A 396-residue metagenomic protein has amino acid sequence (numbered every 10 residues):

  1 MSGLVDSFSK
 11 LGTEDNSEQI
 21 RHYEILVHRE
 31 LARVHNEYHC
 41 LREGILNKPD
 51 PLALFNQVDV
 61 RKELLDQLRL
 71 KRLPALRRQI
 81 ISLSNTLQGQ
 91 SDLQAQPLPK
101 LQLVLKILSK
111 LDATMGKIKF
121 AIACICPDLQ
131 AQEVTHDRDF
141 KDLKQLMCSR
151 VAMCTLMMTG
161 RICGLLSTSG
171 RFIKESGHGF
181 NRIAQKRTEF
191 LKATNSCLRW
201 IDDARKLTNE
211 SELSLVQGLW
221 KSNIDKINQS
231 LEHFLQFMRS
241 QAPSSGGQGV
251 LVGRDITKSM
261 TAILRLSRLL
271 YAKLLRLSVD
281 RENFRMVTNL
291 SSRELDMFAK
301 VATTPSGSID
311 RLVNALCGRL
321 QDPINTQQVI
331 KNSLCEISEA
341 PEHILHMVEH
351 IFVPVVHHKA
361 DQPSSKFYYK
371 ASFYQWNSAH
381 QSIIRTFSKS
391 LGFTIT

Functional and structural regions predicted by a protein language model:
M1-K226, K359-T396: Leu/Val/Ala/Ile-rich N-terminal alpha-helices, chiefly Sec-type signal peptides and the beginnings
V216-T396: Extended, alpha-helical interaction "stalks"
